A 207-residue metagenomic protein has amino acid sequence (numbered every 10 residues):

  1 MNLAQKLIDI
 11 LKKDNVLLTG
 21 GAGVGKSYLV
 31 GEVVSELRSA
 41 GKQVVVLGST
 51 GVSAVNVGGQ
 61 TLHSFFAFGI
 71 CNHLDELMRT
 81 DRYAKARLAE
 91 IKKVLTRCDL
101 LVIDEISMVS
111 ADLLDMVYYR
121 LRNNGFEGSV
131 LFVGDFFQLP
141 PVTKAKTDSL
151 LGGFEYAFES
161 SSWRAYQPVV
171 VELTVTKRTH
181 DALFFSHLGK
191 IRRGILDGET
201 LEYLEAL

Functional and structural regions predicted by a protein language model:
M1-L207: Conserved ATP-binding/catalytic motifs of P-loop helicase motor domains
